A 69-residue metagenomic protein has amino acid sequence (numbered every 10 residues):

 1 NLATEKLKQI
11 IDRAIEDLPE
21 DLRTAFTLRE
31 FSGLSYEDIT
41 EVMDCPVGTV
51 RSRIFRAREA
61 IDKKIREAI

Functional and structural regions predicted by a protein language model:
N1-R13: Acidic, proline/glycine-rich intrinsically disordered inter-domain spacer in sigma factors
R13-E16, E20-T24, L28-T49: Helix-turn-helix DNA-binding module
L22, M43-R66: DNA-recognition helix of helix-turn-helix
T27, R66-I69: Short, basic, alpha-helical segments at the C-terminal edge of helix-turn-helix-like DNA-binding modules
